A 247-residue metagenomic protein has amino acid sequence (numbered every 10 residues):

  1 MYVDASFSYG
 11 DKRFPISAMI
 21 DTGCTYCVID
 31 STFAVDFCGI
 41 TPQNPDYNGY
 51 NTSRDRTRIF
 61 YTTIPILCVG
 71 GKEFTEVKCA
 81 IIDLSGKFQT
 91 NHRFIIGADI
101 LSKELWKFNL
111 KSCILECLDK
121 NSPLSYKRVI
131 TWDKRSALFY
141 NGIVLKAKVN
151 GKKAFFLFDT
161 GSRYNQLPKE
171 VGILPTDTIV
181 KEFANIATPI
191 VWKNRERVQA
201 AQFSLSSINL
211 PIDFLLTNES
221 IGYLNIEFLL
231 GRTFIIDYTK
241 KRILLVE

Functional and structural regions predicted by a protein language model:
M1-E247: Pepsin/retropepsin-fold aspartyl endopeptidases
